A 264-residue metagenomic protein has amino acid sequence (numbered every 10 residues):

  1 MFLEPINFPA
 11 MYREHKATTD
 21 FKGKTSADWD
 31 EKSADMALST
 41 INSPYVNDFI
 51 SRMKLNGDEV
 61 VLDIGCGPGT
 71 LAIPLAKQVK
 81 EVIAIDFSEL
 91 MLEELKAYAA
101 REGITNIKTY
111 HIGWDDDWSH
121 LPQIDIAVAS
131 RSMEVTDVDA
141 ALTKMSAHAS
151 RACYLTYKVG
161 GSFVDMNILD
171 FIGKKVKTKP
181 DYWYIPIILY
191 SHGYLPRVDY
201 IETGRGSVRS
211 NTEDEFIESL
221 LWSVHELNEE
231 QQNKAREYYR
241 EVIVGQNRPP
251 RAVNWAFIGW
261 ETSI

Functional and structural regions predicted by a protein language model:
M1-K54: Conserved class I S-adenosyl-L-methionine
G65-G69: Class I SAM-dependent methyltransferase "Motif I" SAM/SAH-binding loop
T70-I73, K77-N106, Y110-D115: Class I SAM-dependent methyltransferase SAM/SAH-binding core
D125-D139: A short SAM/SAH-binding and catalytic strip from SAM-dependent methyltransferases
D139-Y154: A short glycine-rich, Lys/Arg-flanked "PGG" loop and its adjoining helix->strand segment in the class I
K158-V176: Short, glycine-/aromatic-enriched active-site segment of Class I SAM-dependent methyltransferases
T178-G193: Short alpha-helix
R197-I264: Conserved Class I S-adenosyl-L-methionine
